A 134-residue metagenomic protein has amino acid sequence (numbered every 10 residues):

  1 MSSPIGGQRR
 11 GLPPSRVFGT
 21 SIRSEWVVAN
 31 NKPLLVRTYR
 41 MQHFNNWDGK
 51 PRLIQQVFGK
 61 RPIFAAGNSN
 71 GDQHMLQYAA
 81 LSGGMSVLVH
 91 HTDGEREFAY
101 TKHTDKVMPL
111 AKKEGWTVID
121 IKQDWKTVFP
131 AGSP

Functional and structural regions predicted by a protein language model:
M1-P134: C-terminal cap/substrate-recognition subdomain and adjoining C-terminal extension of metal-dependent phosphatase-like
